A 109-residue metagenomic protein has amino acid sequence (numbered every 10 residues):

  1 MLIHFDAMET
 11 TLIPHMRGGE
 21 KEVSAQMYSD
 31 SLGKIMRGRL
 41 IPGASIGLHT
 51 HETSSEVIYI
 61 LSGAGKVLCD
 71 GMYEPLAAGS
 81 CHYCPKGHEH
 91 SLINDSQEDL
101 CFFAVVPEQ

Functional and structural regions predicted by a protein language model:
M1-K34, G47: A short, N-terminal "cap"/entry segment at the start of jelly-roll beta-barrel domains of the cupin/DSBH fold
M36-H51: Conserved short histidine dyad/triad with adjacent acidic residue
S45-I46, G63-L68: Short beta-strand segments in beta-sandwich/barrel cores
T53-G65: Glycine- and acidic-residue-biased ligand/ion/polar-headgroup-sensing regions
A64-K66, Y73, E89, D99: Structural motif
M72-K86: Short acidic-glycine-tyrosine-enriched beta hairpin
K86-Q109: Ligand-binding loop in jelly-roll beta-barrel domains
